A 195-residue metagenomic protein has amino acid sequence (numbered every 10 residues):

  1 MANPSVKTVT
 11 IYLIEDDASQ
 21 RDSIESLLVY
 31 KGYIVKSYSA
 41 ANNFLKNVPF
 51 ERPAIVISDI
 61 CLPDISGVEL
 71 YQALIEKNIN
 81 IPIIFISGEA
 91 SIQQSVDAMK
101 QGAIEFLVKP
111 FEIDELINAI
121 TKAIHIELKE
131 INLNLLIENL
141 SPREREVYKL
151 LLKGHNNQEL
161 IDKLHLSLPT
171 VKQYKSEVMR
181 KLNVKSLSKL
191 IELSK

Functional and structural regions predicted by a protein language model:
V9, D17-K36: Two-component/phosphorelay signaling modules centered on CheY-like receiver
A40, S66-E69: Acidic catalytic/metal-coordinating carboxylates
D59, S87: Active-site residues of response regulator receiver
P63: The feature encodes the CheY-like receiver
V68-N80: Short amphipathic alpha-helix used as the core "switch/output" element in two-component signaling
S91, F111-I120, E159, K163: C-terminal output helix
M179-K195: Basic, Lys/Arg-enriched C-terminal extension of HTH/homeodomain DNA-binding domains
